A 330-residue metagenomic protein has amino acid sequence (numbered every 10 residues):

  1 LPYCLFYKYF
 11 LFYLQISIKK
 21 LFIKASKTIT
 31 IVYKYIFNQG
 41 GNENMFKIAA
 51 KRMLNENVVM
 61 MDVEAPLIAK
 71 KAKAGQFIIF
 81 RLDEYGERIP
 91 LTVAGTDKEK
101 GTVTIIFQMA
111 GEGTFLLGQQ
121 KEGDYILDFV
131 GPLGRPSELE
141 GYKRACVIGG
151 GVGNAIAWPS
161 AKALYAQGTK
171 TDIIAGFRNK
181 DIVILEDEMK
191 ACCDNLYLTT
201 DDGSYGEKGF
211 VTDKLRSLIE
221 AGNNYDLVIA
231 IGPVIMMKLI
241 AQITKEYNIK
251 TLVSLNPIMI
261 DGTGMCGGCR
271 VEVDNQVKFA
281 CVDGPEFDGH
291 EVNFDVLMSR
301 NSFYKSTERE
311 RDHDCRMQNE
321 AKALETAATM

Functional and structural regions predicted by a protein language model:
Y13, F22-N44: Short, Lys/Arg-enriched N-terminal segments with co-localized hydrophobic residues within the first ~10-30 amino acids
N44-E122: Ferredoxin-reductase
F80, D128-F129, V271: A generic structural signal for residues embedded in beta-strands
D83, G131-P132, D274: Short, surface-exposed secondary-structure boundary micro-motifs
F115-I260: FNR/FR-type flavoprotein reductase catalytic core
N256-E286, D314-M317: Local cysteine-cluster metal-coordination motifs and their immediate loop/turn environment, predominantly Fe-S cluster
F279-D283, F287-M330: Short Fe-S-cluster ligation motifs
